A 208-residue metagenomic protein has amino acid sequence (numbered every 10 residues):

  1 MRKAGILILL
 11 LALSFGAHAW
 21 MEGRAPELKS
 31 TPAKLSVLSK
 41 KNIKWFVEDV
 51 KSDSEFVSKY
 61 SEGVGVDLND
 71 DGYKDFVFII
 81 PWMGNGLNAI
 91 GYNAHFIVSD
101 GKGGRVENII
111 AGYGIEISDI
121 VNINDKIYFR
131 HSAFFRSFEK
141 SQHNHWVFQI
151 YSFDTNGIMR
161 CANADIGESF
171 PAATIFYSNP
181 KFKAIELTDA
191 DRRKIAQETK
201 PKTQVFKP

Functional and structural regions predicted by a protein language model:
R2-I8: Sec-dependent signal peptide recognition, specifically the positively charged N-region followed immediately by
G5, A19-L35, D125-P208: Acidic, small-residue rich beta-repeat scaffolds with periodic aromatic anchors
S14-G16: N-terminal signal peptide c-region/cleavage motif recognized by signal peptidases
W20-E27, L87-I109, I150-N156: Beta-propeller blade repeat segments, especially FG-GAP/WD-type strand-to-loop junctions in 6- to 7-bladed propeller
D53-S54, M83-I90, S137-N144: Short consensus segments that form the blades of beta-propeller domains, in both extracellular/periplasmic
V57-L68, Y113-Y128: Beta-propeller blade termini
S61, V77, I90-N93, I115-E116 (+1 more regions): Short, surface-exposed coil-to-beta transition loops
L68-P81, N124-A133: Acidic/hydrophobic-patterned starts of short beta strands in beta-sheet-rich repeat architectures
